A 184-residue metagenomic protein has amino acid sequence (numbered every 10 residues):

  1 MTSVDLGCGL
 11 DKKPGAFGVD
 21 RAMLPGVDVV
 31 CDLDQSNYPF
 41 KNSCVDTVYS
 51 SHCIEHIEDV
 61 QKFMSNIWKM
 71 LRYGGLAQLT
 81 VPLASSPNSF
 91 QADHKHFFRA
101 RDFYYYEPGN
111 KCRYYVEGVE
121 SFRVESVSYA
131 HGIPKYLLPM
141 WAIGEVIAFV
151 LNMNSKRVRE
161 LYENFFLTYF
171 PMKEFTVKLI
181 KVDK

Functional and structural regions predicted by a protein language model:
M1-S85, L179: Conserved SAM-binding loop
Q61-K62, W68, L76-K184: S-adenosyl-L-methionine-dependent methyltransferase catalytic module, highlighting the catalytic core
